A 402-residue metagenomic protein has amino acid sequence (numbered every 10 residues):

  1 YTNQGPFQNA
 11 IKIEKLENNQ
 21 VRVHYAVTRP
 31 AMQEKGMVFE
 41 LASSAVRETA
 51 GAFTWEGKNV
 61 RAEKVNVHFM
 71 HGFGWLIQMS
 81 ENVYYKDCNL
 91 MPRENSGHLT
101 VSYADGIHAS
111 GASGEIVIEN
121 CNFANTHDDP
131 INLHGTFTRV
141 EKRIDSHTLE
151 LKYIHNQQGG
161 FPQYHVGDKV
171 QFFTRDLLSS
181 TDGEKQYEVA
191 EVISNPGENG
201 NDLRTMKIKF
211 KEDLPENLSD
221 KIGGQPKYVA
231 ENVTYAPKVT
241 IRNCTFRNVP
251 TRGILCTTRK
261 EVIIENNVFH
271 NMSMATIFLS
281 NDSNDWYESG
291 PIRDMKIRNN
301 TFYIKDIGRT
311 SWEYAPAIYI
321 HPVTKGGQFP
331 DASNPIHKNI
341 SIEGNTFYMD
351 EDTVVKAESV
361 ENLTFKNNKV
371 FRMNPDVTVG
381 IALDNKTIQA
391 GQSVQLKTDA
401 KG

Functional and structural regions predicted by a protein language model:
Y1-H68, I77, R93-T100, A124-P237: Extracellular polysaccharide-degrading/modifying enzymes targeting complex plant/algal/animal polysaccharides
S44-A45, F53-N59, N66-F69, L76-M79 (+13 more regions): Low-complexity, polar/charged sequence tracts that form flexible coils or short amphipathic helices and often embed
E48-G51, D105-H108, N156-Q158, K227-E231 (+3 more regions): Short, recurring structural edge motifs at helix starts
T49-G51, H71-L76, R93-D105, H127-L133 (+7 more regions): Short glycine/acidic-rich loop motifs that flank beta-strands on beta-rich extracellular proteins
G57-R61, Q78-Y84, G114-V117, P237-T240 (+4 more regions): Short "repeat-start/strand-capping" segments in structured domains, especially the N-termini of parallel beta-helix
Q78, N82-N122, N284, E288-D294 (+3 more regions): Extended hydrophobic/aromatic segments used for targeting, binding, or gating
A357, E361-G402: Leucine-rich solenoid repeat scaffolds
